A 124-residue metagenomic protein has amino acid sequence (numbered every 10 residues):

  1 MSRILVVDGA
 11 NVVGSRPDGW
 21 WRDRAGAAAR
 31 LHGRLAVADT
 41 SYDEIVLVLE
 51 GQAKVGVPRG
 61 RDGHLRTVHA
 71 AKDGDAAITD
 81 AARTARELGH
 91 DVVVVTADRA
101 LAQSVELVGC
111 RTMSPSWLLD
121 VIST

Functional and structural regions predicted by a protein language model:
S2-I4, N11-T124: Nuclease catalytic cores that cleave nucleic-acid phosphodiester bonds, predominantly acidic two-metal-ion
